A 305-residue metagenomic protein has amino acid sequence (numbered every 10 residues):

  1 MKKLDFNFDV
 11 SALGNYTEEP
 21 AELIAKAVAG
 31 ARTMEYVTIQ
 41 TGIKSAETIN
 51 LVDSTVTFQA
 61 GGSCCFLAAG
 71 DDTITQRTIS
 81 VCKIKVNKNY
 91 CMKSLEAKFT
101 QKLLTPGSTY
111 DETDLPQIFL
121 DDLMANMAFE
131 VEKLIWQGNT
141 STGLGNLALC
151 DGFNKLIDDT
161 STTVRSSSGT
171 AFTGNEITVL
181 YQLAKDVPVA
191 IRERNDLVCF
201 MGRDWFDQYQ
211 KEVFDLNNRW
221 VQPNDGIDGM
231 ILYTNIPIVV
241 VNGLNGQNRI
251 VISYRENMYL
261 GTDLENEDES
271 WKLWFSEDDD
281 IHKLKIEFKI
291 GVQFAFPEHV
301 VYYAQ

Functional and structural regions predicted by a protein language model:
M1-T57, C150-N175, D207-Q305: Sequence/fold signature of self-assembling virion shell proteins
P20-F99, F129, L134: Acidic/polar, low-complexity extended loops/arms that serve as protein-protein interfaces in large oligomeric shells
I84, Q117, N195, D280-H282: Residues at beta-strand starts and edge strands
C91-E96, T100-K102, M201-W205, S253-R255 (+1 more regions): Helix N-cap / beta->alpha transition motif
T100-Q182, Y303: Alpha-helical scaffold segments that mediate packing/assembly in large oligomeric complexes
L134-S141, D196-G202, D225: Short coil/turn segments at secondary-structure boundaries
I177-D215: Ordered core of a single globular domain
